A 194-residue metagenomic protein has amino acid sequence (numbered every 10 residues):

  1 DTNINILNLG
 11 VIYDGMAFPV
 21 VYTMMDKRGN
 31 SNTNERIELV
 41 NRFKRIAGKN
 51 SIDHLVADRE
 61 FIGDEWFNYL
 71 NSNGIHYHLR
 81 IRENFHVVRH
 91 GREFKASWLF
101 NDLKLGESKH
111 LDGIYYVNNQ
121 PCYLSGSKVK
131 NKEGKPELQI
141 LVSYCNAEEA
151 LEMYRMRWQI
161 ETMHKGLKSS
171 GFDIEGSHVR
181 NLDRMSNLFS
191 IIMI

Functional and structural regions predicted by a protein language model:
T2, I12-I194: Single, function-defining residue in the core of a domain
N8-G10: Short, hydrophobic/aromatic-rich beta-strand segments within well-structured domains
